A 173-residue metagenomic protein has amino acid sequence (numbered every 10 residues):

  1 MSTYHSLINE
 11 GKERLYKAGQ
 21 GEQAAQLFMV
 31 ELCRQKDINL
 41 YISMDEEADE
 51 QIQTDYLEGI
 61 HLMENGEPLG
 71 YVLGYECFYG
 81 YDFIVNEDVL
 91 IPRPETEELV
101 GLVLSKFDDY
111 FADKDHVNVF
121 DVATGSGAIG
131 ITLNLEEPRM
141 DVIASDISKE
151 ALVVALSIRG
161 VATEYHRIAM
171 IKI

Functional and structural regions predicted by a protein language model:
M1-L73: N-terminal auxiliary segments of SAM/dcSAM-dependent transferases
A18-G19, E137-R139, G160-T163: Short helix-capping segments at alpha-helix termini
Q20, D37-I38, A112, V142 (+1 more regions): Secondary-structure boundary/capping residues
E31-L32, K106, I173: Amphipathic alpha-helical segments in well-ordered regions
C33-R34, G66, G80, A162-E164: Glycine-centered helix-boundary capping/hinge motifs
M44, E58-P138, V142-S157, A169: SAM-dependent Rossmann-like transferase core, predominantly class I methyltransferases with a strong bias toward
V161-I173: Conserved SAM-binding strand-loop segment of SAM-dependent methyltransferases
